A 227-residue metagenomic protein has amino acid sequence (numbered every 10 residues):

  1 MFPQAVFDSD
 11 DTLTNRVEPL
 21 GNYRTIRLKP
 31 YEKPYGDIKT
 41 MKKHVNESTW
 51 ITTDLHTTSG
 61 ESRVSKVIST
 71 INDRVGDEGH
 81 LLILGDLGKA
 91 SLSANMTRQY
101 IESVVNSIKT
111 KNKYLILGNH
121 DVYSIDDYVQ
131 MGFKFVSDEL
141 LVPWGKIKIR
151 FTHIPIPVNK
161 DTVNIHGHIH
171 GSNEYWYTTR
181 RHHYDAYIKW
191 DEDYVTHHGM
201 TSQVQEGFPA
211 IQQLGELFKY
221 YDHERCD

Functional and structural regions predicted by a protein language model:
F2, N46, E78, G145 (+1 more regions): Alpha-helical hydrophobic/aromatic positions enriched in membrane-embedded helices and signal peptides
Q4-D11, E47-T57, K148-P155, H183-Y187: Active-site-proximal beta-strand elements of phosphoester/diester hydrolases
D8, N15-Y23, P30-K43, S48 (+2 more regions): Core catalytic region of metal-dependent phosphoesterases/phosphodiesterases, especially metallo-beta-lactamase-like
D11, E18, I26, Q212-G215: Intrinsic-disorder/low-complexity peptide segments enriched for small residues
D11-T14, E18, T40, V75 (+6 more regions): Low-complexity, compositionally biased segments
T12, H56, L87-G88, H120-V122 (+3 more regions): Catalytic metal-binding/acid-base residues of hydrolase active sites
V129-D227: Conserved beta-sheet core of the metallophosphoesterase superfamily
